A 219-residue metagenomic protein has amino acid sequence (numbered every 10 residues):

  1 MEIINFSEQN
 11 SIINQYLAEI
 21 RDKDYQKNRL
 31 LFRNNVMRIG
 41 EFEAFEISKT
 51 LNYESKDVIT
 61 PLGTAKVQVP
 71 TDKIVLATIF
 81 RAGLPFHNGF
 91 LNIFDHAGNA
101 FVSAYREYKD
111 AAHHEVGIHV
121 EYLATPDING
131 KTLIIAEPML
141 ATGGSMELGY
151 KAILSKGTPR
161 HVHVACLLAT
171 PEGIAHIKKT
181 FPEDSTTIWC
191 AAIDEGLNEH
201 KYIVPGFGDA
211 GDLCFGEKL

Functional and structural regions predicted by a protein language model:
M1-L219: PRPP-associated nucleotide enzymes
